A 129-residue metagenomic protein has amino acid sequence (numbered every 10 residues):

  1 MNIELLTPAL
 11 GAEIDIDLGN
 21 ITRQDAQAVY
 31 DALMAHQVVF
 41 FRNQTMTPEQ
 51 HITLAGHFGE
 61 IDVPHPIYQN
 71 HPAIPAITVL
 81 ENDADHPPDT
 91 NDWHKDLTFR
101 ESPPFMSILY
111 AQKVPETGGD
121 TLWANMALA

Functional and structural regions predicted by a protein language model:
N2-A129: Non-heme Fe(II) oxygenase catalytic core, chiefly the N-lobe of the double-stranded beta-helix
